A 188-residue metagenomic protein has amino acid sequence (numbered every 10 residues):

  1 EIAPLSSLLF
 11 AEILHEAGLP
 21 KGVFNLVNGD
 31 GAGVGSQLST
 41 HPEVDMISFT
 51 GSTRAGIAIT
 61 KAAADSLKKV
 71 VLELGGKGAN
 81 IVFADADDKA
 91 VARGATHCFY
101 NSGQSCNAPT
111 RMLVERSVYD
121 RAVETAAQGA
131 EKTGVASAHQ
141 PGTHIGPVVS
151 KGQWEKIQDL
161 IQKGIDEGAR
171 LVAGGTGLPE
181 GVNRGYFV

Functional and structural regions predicted by a protein language model:
E1, N28, T50, F83-A84: Short beta->alpha connector loops at strand-helix junctions that form conserved, small/polar/Pro-enriched
E1-G22, D45: Conserved small-residue-rich beta-alpha loop and adjacent elements that most often cradle the phosphate/pyrophosphate
I2-P4, G29, G78, P179: Positions that flank functional sites
A3, G31-Q37, G51-A58: Beta-loop-alpha module in the N-terminal Rossmann-like domain of NAD(P)-dependent dehydrogenases, especially those
P4-L8, A32, V123, Q158: Short, surface-exposed alpha-helical segments at coil->helix boundaries
F10, N25-S48: A structured beta-alpha segment of the ubiquitous adenosine-cofactor-binding alpha/beta core
V23-N25, R170: Conserved beta-strand segments of alpha/beta enzyme cores
T40-H41, M46, S52-V188: ALDH superfamily catalytic-core signature
